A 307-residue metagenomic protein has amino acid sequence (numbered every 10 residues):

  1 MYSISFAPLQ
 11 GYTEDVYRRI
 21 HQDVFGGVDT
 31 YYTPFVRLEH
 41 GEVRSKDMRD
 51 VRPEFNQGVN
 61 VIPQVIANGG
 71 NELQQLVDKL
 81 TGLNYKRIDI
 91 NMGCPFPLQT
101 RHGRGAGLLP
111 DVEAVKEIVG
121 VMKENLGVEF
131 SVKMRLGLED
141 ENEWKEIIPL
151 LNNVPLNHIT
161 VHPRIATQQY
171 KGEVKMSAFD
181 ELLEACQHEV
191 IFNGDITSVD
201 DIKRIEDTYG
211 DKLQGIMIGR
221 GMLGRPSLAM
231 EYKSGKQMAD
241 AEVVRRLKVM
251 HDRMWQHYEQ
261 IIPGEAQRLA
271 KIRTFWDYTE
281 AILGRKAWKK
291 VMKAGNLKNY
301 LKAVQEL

Functional and structural regions predicted by a protein language model:
M1-L307: Flavin-dependent oxidoreductase catalytic cores
